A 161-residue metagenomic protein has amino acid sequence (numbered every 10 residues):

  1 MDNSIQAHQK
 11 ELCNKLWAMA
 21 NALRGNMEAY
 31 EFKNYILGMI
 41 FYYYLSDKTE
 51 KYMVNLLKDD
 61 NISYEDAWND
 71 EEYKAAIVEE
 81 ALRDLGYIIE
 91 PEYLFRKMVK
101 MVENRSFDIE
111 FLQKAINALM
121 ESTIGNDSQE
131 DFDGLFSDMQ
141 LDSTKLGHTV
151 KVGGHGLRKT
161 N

Functional and structural regions predicted by a protein language model:
M1-N161: Non-catalytic, mostly N-terminal accessory regions of nucleic-acid modification and defense proteins
